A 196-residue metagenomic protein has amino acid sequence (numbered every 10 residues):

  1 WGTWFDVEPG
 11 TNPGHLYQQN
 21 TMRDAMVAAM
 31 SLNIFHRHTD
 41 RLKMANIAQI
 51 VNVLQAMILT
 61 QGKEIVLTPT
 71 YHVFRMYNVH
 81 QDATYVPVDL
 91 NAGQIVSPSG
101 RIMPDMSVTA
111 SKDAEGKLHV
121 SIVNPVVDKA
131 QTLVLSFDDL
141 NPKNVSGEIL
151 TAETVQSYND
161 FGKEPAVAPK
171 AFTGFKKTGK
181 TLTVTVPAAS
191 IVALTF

Functional and structural regions predicted by a protein language model:
W1-S107: Aromatic/acidic polysaccharide-binding cleft in carbohydrate-active enzymes
R37-T39, K112-A114, T185-P187: Extracellular/periplasmic catalytic domains that process cell-envelope and extracellular macromolecules
L42, K117, I191: Extracellular structured ligand-interaction cores
A45, F74, V120, G147 (+1 more regions): Conserved, mostly hydrophobic/aromatic
Q61, I65-V66, Y77-V79, M103-P104 (+3 more regions): C-terminal catalytic subdomain
A92-G93, P98-M103, V123-F196: C-terminal beta-sandwich/jelly-roll accessory domains of carbohydrate-active enzymes
